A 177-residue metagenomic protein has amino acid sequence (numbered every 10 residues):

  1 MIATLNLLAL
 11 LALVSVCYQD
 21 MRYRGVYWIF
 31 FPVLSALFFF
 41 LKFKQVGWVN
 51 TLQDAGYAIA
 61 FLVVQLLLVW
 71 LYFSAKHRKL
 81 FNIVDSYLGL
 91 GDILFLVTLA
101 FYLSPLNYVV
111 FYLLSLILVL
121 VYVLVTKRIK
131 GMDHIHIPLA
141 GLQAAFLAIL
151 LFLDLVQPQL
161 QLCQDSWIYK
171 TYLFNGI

Functional and structural regions predicted by a protein language model:
M1-I177: A membrane-topology feature that recognizes alpha-helical transmembrane segments and their immediate juxtamembrane
